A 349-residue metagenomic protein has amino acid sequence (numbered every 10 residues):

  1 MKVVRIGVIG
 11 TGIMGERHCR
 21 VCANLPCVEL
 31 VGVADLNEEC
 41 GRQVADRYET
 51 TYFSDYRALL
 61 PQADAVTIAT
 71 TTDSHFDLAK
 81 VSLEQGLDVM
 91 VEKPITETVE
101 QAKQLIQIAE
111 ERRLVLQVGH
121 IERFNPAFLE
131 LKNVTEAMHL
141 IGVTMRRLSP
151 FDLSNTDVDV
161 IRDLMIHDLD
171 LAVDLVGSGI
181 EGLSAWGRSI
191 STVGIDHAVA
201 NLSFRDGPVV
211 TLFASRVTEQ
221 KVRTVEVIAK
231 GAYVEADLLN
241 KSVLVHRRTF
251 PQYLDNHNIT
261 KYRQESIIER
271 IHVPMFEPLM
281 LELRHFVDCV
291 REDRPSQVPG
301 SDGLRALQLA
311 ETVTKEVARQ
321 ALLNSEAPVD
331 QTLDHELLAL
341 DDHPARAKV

Functional and structural regions predicted by a protein language model:
M1-Y48, A172, P278, K348: N-terminal Rossmann-like dinucleotide-binding module
G15, S54, V91, L116-V118 (+2 more regions): Hydrophobic residues in well-ordered beta-strands that form the structural core
H18, Y48-Q107: Beta-loop-alpha module in the N-terminal Rossmann-like domain of NAD(P)-dependent dehydrogenases, especially those
A65-T67, H285-V349: C-terminal helix-rich "cap/oligomerization" subdomain common to oxidoreductases
T96-N155: A contiguous active-site-proximal alpha/beta segment in oxidoreductase catalytic domains
D152-Q220, T224-I228: Rossmann-like dinucleotide-binding domain that binds NAD(P)(H)
I190, P208-L281, P299, K348-V349: NAD(P)-dinucleotide binding in Rossmann-like oxidoreductases
